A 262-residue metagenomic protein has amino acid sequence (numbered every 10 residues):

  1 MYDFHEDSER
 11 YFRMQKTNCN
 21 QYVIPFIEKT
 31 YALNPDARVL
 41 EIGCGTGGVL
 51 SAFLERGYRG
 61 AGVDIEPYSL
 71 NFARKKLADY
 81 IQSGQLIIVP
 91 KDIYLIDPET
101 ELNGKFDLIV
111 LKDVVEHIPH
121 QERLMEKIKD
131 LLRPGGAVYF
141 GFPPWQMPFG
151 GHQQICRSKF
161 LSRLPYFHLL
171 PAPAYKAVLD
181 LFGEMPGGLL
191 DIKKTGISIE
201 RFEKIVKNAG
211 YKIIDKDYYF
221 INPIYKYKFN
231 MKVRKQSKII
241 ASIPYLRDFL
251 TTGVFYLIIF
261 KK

Functional and structural regions predicted by a protein language model:
M1-G104, L108, M125, I221 (+1 more regions): Conserved N-terminal segment of class I S-adenosyl-L-methionine
I93-L95, E116, M147: Active-site micro-motifs of SAM-dependent methyltransferase domains
L111-V114: A short beta-strand submotif of the Rossmann-like class I SAM-dependent methyltransferase core that lines
P119-K127, A137-L257: S-adenosyl-L-methionine-dependent methyltransferase catalytic module, highlighting the catalytic core
I259-K262: Short beta-strand-to-coil "C-cap" segments at the C-terminal boundary of structured domains/repeats, marking
